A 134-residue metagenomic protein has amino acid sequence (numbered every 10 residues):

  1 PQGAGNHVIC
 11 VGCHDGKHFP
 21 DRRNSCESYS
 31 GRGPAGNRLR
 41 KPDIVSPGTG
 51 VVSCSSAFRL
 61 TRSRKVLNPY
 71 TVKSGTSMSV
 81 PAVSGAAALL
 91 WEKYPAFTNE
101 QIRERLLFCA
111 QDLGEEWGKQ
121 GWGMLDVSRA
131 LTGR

Functional and structural regions predicted by a protein language model:
P1-S53, L107-A110: Catalytic-core segments of hydrolase enzymes
S30-G31, T61, E104, S128: Short, intrinsically disordered low-complexity segments
G48-Q120: Hydrolase catalytic cores
G123-M124: A glycine-rich phosphate-binding loop feature that marks nucleotide/adenosyl-phosphate handling sites
V127-R134: Secreted peptidase-domain scaffold signal
